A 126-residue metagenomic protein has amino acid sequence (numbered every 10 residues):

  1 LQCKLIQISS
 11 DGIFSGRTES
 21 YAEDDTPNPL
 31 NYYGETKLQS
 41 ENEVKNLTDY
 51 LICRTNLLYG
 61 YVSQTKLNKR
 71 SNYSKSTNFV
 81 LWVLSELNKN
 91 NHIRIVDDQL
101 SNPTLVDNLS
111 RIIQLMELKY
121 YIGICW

Functional and structural regions predicted by a protein language model:
L1-I6, E35-E41: NAD(P)-cofactor binding segment of oxidoreductase domains
L1-N28: Conserved Rossmann-fold NAD(P)-dependent oxidoreductase catalytic core, especially the SDR/UDP-sugar
I6-S9, L51-I52, W126: Structural signature of the Rossmann-like NAD(P)-dependent dehydrogenase/reductase core
D11, T26, Y32, L58-Y61: Active-site pre-Tyr helix/loop in NAD(P)-dependent dehydrogenases
R17, N28, S71, V96-L100 (+1 more regions): Conserved short-loop catalytic and cofactor-binding motifs
E19, E23-L38, Y73-L81, P103-T104: Short-chain dehydrogenase/reductase
N42-S101, D107-L115: NAD(P)-dependent short-chain dehydrogenase/reductase
E117-Y121: Short, hydrophobic alpha-helical segments
